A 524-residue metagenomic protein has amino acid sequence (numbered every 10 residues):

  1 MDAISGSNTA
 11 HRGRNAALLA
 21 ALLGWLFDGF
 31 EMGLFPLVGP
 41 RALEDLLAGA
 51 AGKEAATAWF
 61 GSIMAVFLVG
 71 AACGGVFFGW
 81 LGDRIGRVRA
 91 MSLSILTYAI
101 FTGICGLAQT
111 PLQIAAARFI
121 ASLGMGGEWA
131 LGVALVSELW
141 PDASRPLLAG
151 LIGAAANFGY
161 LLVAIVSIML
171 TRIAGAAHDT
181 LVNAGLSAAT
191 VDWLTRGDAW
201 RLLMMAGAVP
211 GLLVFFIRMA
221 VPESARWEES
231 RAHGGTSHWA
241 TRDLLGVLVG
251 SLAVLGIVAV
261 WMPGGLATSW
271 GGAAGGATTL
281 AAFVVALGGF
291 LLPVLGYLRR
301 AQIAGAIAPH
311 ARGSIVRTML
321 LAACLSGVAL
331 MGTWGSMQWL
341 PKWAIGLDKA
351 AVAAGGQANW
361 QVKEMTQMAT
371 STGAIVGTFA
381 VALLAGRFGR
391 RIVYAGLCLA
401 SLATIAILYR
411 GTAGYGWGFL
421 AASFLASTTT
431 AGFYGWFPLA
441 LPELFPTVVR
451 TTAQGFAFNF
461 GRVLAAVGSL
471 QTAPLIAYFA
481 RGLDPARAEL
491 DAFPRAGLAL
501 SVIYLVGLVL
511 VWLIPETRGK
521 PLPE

Functional and structural regions predicted by a protein language model:
M1-P40, E44: Cytosolic juxtamembrane N-terminal segment immediately preceding the first transmembrane helix of multi-pass
P36-L37, G246-R300, I315-I375, A465-S469 (+1 more regions): Extracytoplasmic gate region of multi-pass secondary transporters
V38-C73, A358-Q361: Extracellular/periplasmic helix-loop-helix junction of adjacent transmembrane segments in MFS-like secondary
L47, G86, L107-Q113, P141 (+2 more regions): Helix-breaking motifs and short loop linkers at transmembrane-helix boundaries and internal kinks in secondary membrane
C73-P111: Conserved MFS/SLC helix-loop-helix module at the cytosolic interface between two early adjacent transmembrane helices
R84-I95, A143, G386-C398: Cytoplasmic membrane-interface "Motif A"-like loop-to-helix N-cap segments of 12-TM Major Facilitator Superfamily
L96-Q109, L399-G414: C-terminal ends and interior cores of transmembrane alpha-helices in multi-pass membrane transporters/permeases
P146-G175, P210-G211, L248-S251, F458-S469: Glycine-rich segments within core transmembrane alpha-helices of 12-TM secondary carriers
